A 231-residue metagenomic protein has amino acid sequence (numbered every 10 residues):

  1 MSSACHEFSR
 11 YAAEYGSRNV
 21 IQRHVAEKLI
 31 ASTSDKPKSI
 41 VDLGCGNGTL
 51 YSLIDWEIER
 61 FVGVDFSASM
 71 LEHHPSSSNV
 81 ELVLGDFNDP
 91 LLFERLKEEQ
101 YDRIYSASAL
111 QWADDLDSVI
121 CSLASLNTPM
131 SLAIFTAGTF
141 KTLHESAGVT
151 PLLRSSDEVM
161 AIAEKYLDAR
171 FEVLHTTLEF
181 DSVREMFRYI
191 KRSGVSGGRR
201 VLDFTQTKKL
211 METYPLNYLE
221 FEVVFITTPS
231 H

Functional and structural regions predicted by a protein language model:
M1-D35, T49, M70: Conserved class I S-adenosyl-L-methionine
R18, N47, P151-R154, R170-H231: Conserved Class I S-adenosyl-L-methionine
K38, E59, D102, T128: Conserved acidic residues
V41-F93: Class I SAM-dependent methyltransferase SAM/SAH-binding core
F93-R103: A short acidic, Gly/Pro-enriched loop at the edge of an enzyme's catalytic core that lines a small-molecule cofactor
R103-D115: A short SAM/SAH-binding and catalytic strip from SAM-dependent methyltransferases
D117-M130: A short glycine-rich, Lys/Arg-flanked "PGG" loop and its adjoining helix->strand segment in the class I
P129-S156: Conserved class I S-adenosyl-L-methionine
